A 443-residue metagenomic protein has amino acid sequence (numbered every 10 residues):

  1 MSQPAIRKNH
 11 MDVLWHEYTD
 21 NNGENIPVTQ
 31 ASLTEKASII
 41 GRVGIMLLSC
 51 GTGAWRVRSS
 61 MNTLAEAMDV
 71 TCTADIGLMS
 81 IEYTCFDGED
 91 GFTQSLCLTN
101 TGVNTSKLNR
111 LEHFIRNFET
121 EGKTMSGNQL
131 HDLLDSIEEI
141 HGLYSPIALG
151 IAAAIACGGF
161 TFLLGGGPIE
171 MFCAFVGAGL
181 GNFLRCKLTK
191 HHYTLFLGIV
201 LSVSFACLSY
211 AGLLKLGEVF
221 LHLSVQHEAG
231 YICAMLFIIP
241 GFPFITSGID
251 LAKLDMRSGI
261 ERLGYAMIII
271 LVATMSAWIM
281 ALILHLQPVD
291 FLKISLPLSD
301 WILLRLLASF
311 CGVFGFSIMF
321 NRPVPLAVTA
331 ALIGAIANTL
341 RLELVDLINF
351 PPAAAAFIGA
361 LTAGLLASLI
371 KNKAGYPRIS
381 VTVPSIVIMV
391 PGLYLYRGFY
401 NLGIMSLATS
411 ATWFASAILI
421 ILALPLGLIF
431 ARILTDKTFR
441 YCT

Functional and structural regions predicted by a protein language model:
M1-D132, S136-E138, G142: Soluble N-terminal domains of membrane-associated systems
N128-H141, I155-G166, R185-Y193, L284-P297 (+3 more regions): Short juxtamembrane and helix-loop transition motifs at transmembrane-helix boundaries in membrane proteins
L143-T246, M319-F320, V324, T329: Core alpha-helical transmembrane segments of integral membrane proteins
I147-I151, M171-V176, L197-L201, L263 (+8 more regions): Hydrophobic alpha-helical transmembrane segments
G159-L164, L180-L188, F205, S209-G217 (+7 more regions): Alpha-helical membrane-inserting segments
T161-G177, Q226-P240, L292-A308, I348-T362 (+1 more regions): Structural signature of hydrophobic alpha-helical transmembrane segments
G217-Q226, L284-S299, N401-T412: Membrane-interface helix termini and inter-helical loops of multi-pass transporters
G230-M235, T246-D250, L254-I270, L332-T443: C-terminal transmembrane helix-loop-helix hairpin of multi-pass membrane proteins
